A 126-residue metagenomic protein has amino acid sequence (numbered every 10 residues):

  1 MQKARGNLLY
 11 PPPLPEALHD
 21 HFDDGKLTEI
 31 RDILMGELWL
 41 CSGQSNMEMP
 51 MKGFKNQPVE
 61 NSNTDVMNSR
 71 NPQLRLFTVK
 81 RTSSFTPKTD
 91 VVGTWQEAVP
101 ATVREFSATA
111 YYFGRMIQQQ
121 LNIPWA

Functional and structural regions predicted by a protein language model:
M1-A126: Cell-envelope and extracellular/periplasmic
